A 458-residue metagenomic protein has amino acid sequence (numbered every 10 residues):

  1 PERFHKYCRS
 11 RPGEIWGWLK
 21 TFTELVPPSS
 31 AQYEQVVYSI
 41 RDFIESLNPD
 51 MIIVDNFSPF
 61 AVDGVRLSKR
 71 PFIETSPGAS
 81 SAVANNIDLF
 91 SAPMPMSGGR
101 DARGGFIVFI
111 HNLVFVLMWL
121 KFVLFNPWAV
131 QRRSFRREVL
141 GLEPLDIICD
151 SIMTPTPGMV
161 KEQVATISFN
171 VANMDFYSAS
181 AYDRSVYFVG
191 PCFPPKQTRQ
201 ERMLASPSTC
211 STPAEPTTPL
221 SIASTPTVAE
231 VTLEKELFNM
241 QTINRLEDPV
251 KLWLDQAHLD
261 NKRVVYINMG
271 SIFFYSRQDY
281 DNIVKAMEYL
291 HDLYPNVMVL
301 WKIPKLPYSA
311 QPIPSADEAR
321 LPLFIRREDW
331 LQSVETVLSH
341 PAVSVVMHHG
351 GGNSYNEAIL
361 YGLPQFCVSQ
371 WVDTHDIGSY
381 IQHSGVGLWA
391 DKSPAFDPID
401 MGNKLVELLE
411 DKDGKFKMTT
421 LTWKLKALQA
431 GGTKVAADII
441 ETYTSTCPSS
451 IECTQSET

Functional and structural regions predicted by a protein language model:
E2-P59, V114-P157: Conserved nucleotide-sugar donor-binding subdomain of glycosyltransferases
P27-H111, K161, N173-F176, P219: Conserved nucleotide-sugar donor-interacting segment of glycosyltransferase catalytic cores, predominantly GT-B
I52-V54, W330-I381: A donor-sugar binding/catalytic signature common to diverse glycosyltransferases and related nucleotide-sugar
S134, V139-V189, P195-Q197: Long, low-complexity segments enriched in small/aliphatic residues
Y177-T218, I222, T227-A316: Conserved catalytic-core segment of nucleotide-activated headgroup transferases in glycan assembly
R202-T212, T218-K235, P398-T458: C-terminal amphipathic helix plus adjacent low-complexity, charged tail appended to glycosyltransferase catalytic
V297-L306, A310-H349, N353-S354: Donor nucleotide-activated moiety binding/catalytic core segment of transferases that use nucleotide-activated donors
V372-K404: Change "using UDP/GDP/dTDP sugars" to "using nucleotide sugars
